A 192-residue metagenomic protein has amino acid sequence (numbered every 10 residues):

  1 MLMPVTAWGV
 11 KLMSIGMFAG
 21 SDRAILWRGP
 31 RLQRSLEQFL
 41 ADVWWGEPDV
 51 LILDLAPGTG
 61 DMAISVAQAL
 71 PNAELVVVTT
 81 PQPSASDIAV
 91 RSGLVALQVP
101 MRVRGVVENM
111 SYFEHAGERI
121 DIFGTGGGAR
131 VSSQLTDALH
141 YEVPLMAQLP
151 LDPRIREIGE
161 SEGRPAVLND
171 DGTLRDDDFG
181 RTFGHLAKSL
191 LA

Functional and structural regions predicted by a protein language model:
M1-D22, Q33, L40: Phosphate-binding loop that captures ATP/GTP phosphates
M13, L55, Q68, H185: Glycine-rich phosphate-binding loops of nucleotide-dependent enzymes
S14-I15, V77-T80, V106-E108: Conserved beta-strand segments of the P-loop GTPase G domain that flank and frequently precede/overlap
F18-P30, V77, P81-S84: Flexible beta-alpha connector loops of hexameric P-loop NTPases
Q38-V50, M62-S84: Inter-motif core of Ras-like GTPase G domains
L55-A63, S86-A89: A general structural motif
P81-I88, I122-F123: Active-site glycine- and acidic-residue-rich loops that bind and position anionic ligands or nucleotide-like cofactors
G93-A192: C-terminal lobe/tail of nucleotide-utilizing enzymes
